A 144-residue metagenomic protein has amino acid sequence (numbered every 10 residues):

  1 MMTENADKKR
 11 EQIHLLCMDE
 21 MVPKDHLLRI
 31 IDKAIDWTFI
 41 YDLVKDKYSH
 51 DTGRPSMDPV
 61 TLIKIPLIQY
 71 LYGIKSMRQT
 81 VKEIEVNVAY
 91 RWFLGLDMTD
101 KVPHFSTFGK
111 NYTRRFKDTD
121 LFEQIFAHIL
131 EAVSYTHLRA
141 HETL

Functional and structural regions predicted by a protein language model:
M1-D36: Charged, often Cys/His-bearing segments associated with DNA-binding zinc-finger transcription factors
K9-Q12, D42-K45, F105-F108: Short acidic (Asp/Glu) and glycine-rich catalytic loops that position anionic groups and cofactors
L15, K24-L28, W37, Y41 (+4 more regions): Alpha-helix initiation and N-capping motif
M21, I30, A34, L43 (+4 more regions): Residues that form generic nucleotide/phosphate-binding pockets
H26, I63-I65, T80, H104-F108 (+1 more regions): Short, conserved catalytic/metal-binding motifs centered on acidic residues
R29-L67: Basic, short loop/linker segments at the boundary and entry of helix-turn-helix/winged-helix-like folds
Y48-S56, Y70-H128, A132-S134: Basic, low-complexity intrinsically disordered segments
T136-T143: Conserved small/polar residues in nucleotide/adenosyl-binding loops
